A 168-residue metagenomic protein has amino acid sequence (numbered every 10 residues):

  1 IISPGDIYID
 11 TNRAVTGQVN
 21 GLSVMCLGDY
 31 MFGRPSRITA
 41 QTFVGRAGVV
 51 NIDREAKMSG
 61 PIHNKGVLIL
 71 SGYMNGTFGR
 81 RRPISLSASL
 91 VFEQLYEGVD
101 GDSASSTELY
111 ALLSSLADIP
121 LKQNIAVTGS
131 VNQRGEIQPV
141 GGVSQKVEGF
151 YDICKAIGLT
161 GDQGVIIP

Functional and structural regions predicted by a protein language model:
I2-T11, V15-C26, R34-P168: Peripheral, non-AAA+ core regions of ATP-driven protein-machinery
